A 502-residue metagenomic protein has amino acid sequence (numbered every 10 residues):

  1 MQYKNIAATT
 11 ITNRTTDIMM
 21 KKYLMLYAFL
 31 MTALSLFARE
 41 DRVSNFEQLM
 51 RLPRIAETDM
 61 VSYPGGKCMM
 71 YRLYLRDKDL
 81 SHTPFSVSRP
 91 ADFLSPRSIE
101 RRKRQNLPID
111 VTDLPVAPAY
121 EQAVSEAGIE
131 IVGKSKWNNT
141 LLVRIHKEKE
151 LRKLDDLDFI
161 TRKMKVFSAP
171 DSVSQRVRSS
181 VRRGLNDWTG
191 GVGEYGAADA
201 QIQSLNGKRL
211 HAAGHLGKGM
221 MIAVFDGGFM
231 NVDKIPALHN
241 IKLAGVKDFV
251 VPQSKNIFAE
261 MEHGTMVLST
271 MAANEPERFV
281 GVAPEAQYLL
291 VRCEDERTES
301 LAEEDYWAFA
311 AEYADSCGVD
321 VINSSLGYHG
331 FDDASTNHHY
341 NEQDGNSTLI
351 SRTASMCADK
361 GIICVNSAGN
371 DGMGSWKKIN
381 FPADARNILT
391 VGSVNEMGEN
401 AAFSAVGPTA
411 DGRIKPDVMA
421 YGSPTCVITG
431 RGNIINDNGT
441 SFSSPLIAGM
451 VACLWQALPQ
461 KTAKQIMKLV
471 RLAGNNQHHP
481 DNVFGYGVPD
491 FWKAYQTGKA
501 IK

Functional and structural regions predicted by a protein language model:
M1-S44: Bacterial Sec-dependent N-terminal signal peptides
R39-A123, E130, E148-R152, D158-V173: Primarily auto-inhibitory N-terminal propeptides
P64-G66, R162, A198, K208-K247 (+8 more regions): Subtilisin-like serine protease catalytic core
Y71-R72, G133, T140-R144, M164 (+13 more regions): Structural recognition of the beta-strand scaffold that forms the well-ordered cores of secreted hydrolase catalytic
P118-I202, K208-H211: Autoinhibitory propeptides
D233-V246, E396-F442, H478: Catalytic-core environment of secreted peptidases
L268-M271, V291-D295, K378, V418 (+2 more regions): Hydrolase catalytic cores
N274-E277, C293-D384, A410-R413, G430-S444 (+2 more regions): Substrate-binding/access-modulating region of protease and related hydrolase catalytic domains
